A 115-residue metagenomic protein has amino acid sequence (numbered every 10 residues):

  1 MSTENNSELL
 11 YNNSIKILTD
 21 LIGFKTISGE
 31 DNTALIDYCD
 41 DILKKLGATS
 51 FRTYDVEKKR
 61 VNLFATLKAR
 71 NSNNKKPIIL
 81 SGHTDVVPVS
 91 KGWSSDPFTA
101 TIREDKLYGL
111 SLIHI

Functional and structural regions predicted by a protein language model:
S2-S111: Acidic/His- and Gly-rich active-site-bordering loop/insert found across diverse amide/peptide-bond hydrolases
I113-I115: Conserved small/polar residues in nucleotide/adenosyl-binding loops
